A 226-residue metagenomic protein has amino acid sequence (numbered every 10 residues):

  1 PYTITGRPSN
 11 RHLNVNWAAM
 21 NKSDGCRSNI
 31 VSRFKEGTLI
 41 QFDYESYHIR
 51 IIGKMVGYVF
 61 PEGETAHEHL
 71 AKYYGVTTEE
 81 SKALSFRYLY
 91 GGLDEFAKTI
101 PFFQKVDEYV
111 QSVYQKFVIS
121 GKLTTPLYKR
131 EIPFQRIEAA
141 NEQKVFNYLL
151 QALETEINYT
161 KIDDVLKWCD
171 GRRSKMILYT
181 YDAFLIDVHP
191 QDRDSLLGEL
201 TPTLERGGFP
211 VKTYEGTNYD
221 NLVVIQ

Functional and structural regions predicted by a protein language model:
P1, R87-Y88, F103, I177-D187 (+1 more regions): A glycine-rich phosphate-binding loop feature that marks nucleotide/adenosyl-phosphate handling sites
P1-V76, P126, R130-C169, K175-F184 (+2 more regions): Acidic, glycine-rich two-metal-ion catalytic cores of nucleic acid-processing enzymes
R33-Y47, S85-G91, E95-F102: Conserved catalytic palm subdomain of right-hand nucleotidyl-transferase polymerases, strongest for RNA-directed enzymes
V56, V76-Y90: Amphipathic, charged-and-aliphatic alpha-helical interface segments that function as noncatalytic docking
V56-G63, K105-V113: Mixed-charge, glycine-rich, non-catalytic linkers/tails in nucleic-acid processing enzymes
G92-T99, D107-L149, Q191-Q226: C-terminal polymerase-core module
